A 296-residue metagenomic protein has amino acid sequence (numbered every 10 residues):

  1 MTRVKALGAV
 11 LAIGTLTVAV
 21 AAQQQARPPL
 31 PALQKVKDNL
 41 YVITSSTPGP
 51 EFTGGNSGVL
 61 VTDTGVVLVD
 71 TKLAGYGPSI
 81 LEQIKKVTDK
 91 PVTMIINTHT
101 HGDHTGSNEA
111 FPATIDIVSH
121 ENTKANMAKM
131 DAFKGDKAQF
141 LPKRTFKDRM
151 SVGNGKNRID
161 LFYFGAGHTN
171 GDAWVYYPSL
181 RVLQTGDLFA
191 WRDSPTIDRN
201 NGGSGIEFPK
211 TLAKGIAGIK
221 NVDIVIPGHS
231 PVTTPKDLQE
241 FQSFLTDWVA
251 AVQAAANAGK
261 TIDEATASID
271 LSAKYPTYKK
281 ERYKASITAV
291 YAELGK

Functional and structural regions predicted by a protein language model:
M1-A12: Bacterial N-terminal signal peptides that target proteins for export
L16-R27, A217-V222, P231-K296: Accessory terminal helices/loops
Q34-Q83, V175-Y177, R181-D187: Conserved beta-strand hairpin/beta-sheet module of binuclear metal-dependent hydrolase folds, prominently
K35, L40, G77-P78, E82-N154 (+1 more regions): Active-site HxH/HxHxD metal-binding segment of metal-dependent hydrolases
N39, L60, D70, I84 (+10 more regions): Divalent metal-coordination and catalytic microenvironments
L40, S57, G77-L81, N108 (+8 more regions): Extracytoplasmic/secreted envelope proteins and their assembly/folding machinery, especially bacterial periplasmic
S45-T53, M127-G135, R192-G205: Acidic/histidine-rich helix-loop elements that form or flank divalent-metal/phosphate-binding sites at the catalytic
G65-V67, L73-G75, S151, R158-A251: Metallo-beta-lactamase
